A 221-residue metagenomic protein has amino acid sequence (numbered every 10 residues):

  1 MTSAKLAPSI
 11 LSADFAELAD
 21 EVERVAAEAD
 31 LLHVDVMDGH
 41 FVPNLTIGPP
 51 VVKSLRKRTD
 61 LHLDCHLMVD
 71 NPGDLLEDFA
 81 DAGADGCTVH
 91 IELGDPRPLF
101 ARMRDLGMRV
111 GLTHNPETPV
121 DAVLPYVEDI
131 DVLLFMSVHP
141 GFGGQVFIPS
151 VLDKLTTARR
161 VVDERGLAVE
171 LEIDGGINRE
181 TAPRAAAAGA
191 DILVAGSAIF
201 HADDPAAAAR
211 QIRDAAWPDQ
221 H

Functional and structural regions predicted by a protein language model:
S3, D14-E17, R58, D74-D78 (+1 more regions): Conserved anion-binding
A7, H33, D64, T88 (+3 more regions): Conserved beta-strand positions in the central sheet of alpha/beta enzyme cores
S9-A13, M37-G39, M68-P72, E92 (+4 more regions): Active-site beta-loop-alpha junctions enriched in small/polar residues
L18, V25, D35, F79 (+6 more regions): Conserved, mostly hydrophobic/aromatic
E28-L31, A84, I130, A190: A structural motif
L32-P49, V138-V146, I199: Glycine-rich, proline-tolerant flexible connector loops at the mouths of alpha/beta enzymes
H40-P72, L76, A182-I199: A short alpha/beta connector and helix-capping loop motif
M103, A186, F200-H221: C-terminal helical cap(s) of enzyme catalytic domains, especially alpha/beta-barrels
